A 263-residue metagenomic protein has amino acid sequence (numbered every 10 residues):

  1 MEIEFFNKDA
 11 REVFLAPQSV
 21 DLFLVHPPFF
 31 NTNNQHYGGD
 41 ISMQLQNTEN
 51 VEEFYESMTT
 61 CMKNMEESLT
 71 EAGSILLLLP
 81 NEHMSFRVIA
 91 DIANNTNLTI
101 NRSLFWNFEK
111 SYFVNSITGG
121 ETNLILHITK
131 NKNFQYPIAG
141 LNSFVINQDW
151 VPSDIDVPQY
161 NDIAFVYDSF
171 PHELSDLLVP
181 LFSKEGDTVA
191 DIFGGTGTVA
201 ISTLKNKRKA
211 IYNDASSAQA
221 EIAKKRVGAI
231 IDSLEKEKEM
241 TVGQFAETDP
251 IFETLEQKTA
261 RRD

Functional and structural regions predicted by a protein language model:
M1, K224-E239: Short, conserved SAM-binding/catalytic segment of Class I S-adenosyl-L-methionine-dependent methyltransferases
M1-I222, R262-D263: Core catalytic lobe of class I
N7-E12, V242-I251: Conserved SAM/SAH-binding loop
N94-N95, Q219, I230, K238-M240: Short, charged/polar low-complexity linear motifs in solvent-exposed/disordered segments
A210-D214, D232-E237, G243-T248, T259-R262: Asp-based, Mg2+/Mn2+-dependent phosphohydrolase catalytic module
